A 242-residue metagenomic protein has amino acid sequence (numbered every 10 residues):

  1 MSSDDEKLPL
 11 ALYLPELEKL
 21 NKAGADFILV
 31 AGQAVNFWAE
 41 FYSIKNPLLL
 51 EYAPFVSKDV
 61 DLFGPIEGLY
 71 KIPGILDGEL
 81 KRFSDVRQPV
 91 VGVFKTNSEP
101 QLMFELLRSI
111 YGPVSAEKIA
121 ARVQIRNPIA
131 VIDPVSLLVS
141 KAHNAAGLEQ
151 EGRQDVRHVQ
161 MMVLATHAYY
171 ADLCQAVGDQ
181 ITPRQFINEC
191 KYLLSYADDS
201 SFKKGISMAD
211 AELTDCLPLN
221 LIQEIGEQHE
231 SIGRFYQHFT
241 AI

Functional and structural regions predicted by a protein language model:
M1-I242: Compositionally biased terminal segments of proteins
